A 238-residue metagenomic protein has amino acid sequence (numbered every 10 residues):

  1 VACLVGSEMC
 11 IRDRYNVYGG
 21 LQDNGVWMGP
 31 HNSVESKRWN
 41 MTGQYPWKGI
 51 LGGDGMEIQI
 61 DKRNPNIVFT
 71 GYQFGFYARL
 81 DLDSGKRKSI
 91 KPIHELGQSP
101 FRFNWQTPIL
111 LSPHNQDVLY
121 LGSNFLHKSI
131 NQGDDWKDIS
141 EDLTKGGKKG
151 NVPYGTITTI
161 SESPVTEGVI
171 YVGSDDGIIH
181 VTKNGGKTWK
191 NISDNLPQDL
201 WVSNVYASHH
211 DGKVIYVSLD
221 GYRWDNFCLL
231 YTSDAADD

Functional and structural regions predicted by a protein language model:
V1-G6, I11, Y231-D238: Single conserved hydrophobic/aromatic residue that forms the stacking wall/gate of nucleotide- or nucleobase-binding
E8, Q59, P108-L110, S161 (+1 more regions): Conserved beta-strand position repeated across blades of beta-propeller domains
Y15, P65-N66, Q116-D117, E167-G168 (+1 more regions): Short coil/turn segments that connect the beta-strands within blades of beta-propeller domains
G25, F76, L126-H127, Y222-D225: Short glycine/acidic-enriched loop and turn motifs that connect beta-strands
G29, R79-L80, I109, S129-I130 (+3 more regions): Conserved Ser/Thr-centered positions that define the repeating blades of beta-propeller domains
N32, L82-G85, N131-D134, N184-K187: Short loop/turn segments that connect beta-strands within beta-propeller blades
G55, F103-P108, P153-I160: Signature of short aromatic-glycine-proline-rich micro-motifs recurring in repeat-based ectodomains
K91-P100, S140-V152: Surface-exposed loop and turn segments in beta-propeller and other repeat-based domains that flank or scaffold
